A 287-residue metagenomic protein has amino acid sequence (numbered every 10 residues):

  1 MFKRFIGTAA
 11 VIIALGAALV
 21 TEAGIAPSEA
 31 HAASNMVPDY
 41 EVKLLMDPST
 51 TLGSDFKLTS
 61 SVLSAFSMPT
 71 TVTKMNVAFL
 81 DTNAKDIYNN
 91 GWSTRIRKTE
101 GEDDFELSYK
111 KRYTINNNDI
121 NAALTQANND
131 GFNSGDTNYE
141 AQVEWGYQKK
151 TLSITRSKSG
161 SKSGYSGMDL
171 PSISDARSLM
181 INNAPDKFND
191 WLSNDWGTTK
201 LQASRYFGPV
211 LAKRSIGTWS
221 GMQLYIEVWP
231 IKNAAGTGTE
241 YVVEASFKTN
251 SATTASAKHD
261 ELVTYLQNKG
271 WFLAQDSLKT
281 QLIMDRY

Functional and structural regions predicted by a protein language model:
M1, I25-A32: Non-Sec secretion/translocation targeting segments of pathogen effectors
M1-A10: Bacterial N-terminal signal peptides that target proteins for export
G16-S28: C-terminal segment of classical bacterial N-terminal signal peptides
E29-Y287: Phosphate-end processing signature that detects enzymes handling 5′-triphosphorylated RNA and polyphosphate
